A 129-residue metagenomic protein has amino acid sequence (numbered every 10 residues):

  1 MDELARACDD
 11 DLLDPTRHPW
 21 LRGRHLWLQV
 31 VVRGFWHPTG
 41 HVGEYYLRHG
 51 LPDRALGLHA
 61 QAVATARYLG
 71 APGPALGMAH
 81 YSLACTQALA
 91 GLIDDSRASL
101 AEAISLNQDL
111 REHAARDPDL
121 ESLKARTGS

Functional and structural regions predicted by a protein language model:
R17-H59: Short, contiguous alpha-helical
A75, L110-E112, D119: Structural signature of alpha-solenoid helical repeat junctions
S82, R116-D119, R126: "A position-specific structural signal for the A-helix of alpha-solenoid helical repeats
